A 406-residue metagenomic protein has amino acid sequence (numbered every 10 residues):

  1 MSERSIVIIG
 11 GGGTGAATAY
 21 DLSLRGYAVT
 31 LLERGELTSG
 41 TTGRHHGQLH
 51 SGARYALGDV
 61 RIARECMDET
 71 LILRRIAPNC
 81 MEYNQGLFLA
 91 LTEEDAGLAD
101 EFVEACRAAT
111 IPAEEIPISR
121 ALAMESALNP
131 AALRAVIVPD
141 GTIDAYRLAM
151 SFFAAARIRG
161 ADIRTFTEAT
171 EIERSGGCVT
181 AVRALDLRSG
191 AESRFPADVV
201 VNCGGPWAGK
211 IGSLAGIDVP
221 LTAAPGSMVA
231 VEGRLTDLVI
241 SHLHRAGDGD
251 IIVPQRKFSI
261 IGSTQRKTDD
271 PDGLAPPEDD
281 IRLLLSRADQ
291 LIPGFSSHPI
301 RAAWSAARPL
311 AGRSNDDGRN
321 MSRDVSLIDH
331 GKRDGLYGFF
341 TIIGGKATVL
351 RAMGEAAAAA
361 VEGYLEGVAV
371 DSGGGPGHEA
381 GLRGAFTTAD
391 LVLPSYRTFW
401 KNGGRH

Functional and structural regions predicted by a protein language model:
R4, G190-V199: Core beta-strand elements of the Rossmann-like FAD/NAD(P) dinucleotide-binding domain in flavoenzyme oxidoreductases
R4-T30: N-terminal Rossmann-like FAD-binding beta1-loop-alpha1 element of flavoenzymes
I9, F195-G205: Short hydrophobic core segments
S23-G43: Glycine-rich FAD pyrophosphate-binding loop
H46-M124, D250: Dinucleotide-binding Rossmann-like beta1-alpha1 core, especially the glycine-rich loop that anchors the ADP
L89-R159, R164-T165, E171-C178, R256 (+3 more regions): Flavin (FAD/FMN) cofactor-binding and adjacent substrate-gating region of FAD-dependent oxidoreductase domains
N202-G216: Flavin (primarily FAD) binding-site architecture
P220-S227, L235, L243-K257, K267-H406: C-terminal catalytic lobe of FAD-dependent flavoproteins
